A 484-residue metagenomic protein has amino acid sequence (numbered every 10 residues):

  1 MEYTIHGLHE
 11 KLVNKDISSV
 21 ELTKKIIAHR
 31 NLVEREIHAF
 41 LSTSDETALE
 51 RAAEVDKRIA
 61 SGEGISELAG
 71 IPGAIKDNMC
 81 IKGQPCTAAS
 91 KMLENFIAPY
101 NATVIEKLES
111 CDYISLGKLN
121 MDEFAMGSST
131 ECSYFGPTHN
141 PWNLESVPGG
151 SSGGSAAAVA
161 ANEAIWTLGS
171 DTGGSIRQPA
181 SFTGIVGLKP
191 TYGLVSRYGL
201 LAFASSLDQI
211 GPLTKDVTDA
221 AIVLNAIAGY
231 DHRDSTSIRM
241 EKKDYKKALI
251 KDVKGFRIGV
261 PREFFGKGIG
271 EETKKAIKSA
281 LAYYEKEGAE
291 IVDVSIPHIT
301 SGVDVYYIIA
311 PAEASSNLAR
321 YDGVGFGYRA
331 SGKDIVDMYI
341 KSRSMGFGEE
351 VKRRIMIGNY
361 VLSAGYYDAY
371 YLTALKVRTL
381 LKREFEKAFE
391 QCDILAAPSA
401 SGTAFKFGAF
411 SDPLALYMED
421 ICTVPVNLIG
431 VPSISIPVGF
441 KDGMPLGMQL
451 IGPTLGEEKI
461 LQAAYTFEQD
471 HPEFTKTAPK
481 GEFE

Functional and structural regions predicted by a protein language model:
M1-E50, K286-G288, Y360, K476-E484: An N-terminal boundary/leader segment
K11, E384-F385, P413-I436: Small-aliphatic-rich amphipathic alpha-helix that forms the alpha element of a beta-alpha
L22-I27, V305-Y306, V351-N359: Short alpha-helical scaffolding segments that buttress acidic/His motifs in well-ordered protein cores
I26, A48, N101, A220 (+5 more regions): Residue-level signal for inorganic ion chemistry
L32, S110, A161-W166, T172-G268 (+5 more regions): Structural helix-boundary/capping segments
L68-A88, D252-G259, A312-K382, S435-G447: Short helix-loop capping/hinge segments that flank enzyme active sites or metal/cofactor-binding pockets
A69-I210, P261-E263, A312, A397-L414: Short glycine/serine-rich loop/turn segments
K91, N95, T236-M240, S331-V336 (+3 more regions): Short, surface-exposed loop/helix-turn segments at secondary-structure junctions that function as lids/hinges flanking
